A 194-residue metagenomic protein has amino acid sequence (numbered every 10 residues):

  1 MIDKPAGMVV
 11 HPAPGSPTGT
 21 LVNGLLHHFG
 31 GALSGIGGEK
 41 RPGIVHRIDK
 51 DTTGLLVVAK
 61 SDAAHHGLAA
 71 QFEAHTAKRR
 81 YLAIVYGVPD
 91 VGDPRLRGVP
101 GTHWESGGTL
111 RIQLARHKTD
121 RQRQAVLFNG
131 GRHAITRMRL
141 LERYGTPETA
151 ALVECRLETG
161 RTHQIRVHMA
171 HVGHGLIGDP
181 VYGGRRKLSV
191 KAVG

Functional and structural regions predicted by a protein language model:
M1-G194: RNA pseudouridine synthases
